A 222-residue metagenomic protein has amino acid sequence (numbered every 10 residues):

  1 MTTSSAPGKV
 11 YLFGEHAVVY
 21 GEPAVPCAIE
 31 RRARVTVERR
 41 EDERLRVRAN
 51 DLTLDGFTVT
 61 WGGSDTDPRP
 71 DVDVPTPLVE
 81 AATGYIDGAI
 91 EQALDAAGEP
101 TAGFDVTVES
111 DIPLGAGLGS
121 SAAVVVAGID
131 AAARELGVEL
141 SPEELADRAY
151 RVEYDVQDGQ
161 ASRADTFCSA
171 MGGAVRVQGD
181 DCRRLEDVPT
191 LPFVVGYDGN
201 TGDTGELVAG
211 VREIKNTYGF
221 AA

Functional and structural regions predicted by a protein language model:
T3, P7, R34-G84, Q92-D95 (+4 more regions): C-terminal nucleotide
E15-Y20: Short Pro/Gly-enriched beta-strand edge/turn motifs at strand-loop
G21, A116-G117, D203: Secondary-structure boundary/capping motif
A24-A28: Short Gly/Pro-enriched turn/cap motifs at secondary-structure boundaries
R31: Residues that flank catalytic or metal-binding motifs in active/ligand-binding sites
T83-E186: Gly/Ser-rich oxyanion-binding loop with an adjacent helix/lid that shapes the negatively charged ligand pocket
